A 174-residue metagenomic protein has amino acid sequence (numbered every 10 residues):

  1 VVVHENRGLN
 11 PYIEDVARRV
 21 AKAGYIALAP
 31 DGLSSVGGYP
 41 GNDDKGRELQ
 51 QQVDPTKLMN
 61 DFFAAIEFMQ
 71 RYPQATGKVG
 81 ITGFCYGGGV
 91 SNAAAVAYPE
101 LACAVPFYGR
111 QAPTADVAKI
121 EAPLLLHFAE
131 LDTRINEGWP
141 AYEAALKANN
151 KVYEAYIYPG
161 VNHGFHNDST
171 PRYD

Functional and structural regions predicted by a protein language model:
V1-Q74, G164-T170: Serine-hydrolase catalytic machinery in alpha/beta-hydrolase-like enzymes
D15-V16, N136-L146, A155-Y158: Short alpha-helix in the alpha/beta-hydrolase fold that links the catalytic acid
P73-F84: Alpha/beta-hydrolase fold nucleophile elbow
G83-G87, S91: Gly/Ala-rich beta-loop-alpha elbow adjacent to hydrolase catalytic centers
E100-R110: A conserved short beta-strand
I120, L125-F128, Y158: Short beta-strand/loop motif that positions the catalytic acidic residue of the alpha/beta-hydrolase fold
L131-N136, H163: Acidic catalytic loop of the alpha/beta-hydrolase fold
K147-D174: C-terminal catalytic histidine-bearing segment of alpha/beta-hydrolase fold enzymes
